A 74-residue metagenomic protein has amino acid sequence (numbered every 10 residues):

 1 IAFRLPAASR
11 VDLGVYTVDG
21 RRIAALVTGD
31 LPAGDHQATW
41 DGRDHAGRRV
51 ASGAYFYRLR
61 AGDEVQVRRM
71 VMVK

Functional and structural regions predicted by a protein language model:
I1, A8, G29, R48 (+1 more regions): C-terminal tail/sorting-segment detector
I1-T17, W40: Glycine-centered coil/turn sites that cap beta-strands in beta-rich domains
L5-A7, P32, D44: Short loop/turn positions at the edges of beta-strands in beta-sheet-rich folds
V15-I23, Y55: Short, glycine-anchored, charge-dense loop/turn motifs used at functional sites
T17, D44, A61-D63: Surface-exposed loop/turn motifs at beta-strand-loop junctions within extracellular Ig-like and Fibronectin type III
I23-L31: Solvent-exposed serine/threonine-rich low-complexity stretches and specific carbohydrate-binding patches
G34-A38: Short strand-edge motifs at loop-to-beta-strand transitions and within beta-strands of extracellular beta-rich domains
W40-A46: Short, hydrophobic beta-strand segments
